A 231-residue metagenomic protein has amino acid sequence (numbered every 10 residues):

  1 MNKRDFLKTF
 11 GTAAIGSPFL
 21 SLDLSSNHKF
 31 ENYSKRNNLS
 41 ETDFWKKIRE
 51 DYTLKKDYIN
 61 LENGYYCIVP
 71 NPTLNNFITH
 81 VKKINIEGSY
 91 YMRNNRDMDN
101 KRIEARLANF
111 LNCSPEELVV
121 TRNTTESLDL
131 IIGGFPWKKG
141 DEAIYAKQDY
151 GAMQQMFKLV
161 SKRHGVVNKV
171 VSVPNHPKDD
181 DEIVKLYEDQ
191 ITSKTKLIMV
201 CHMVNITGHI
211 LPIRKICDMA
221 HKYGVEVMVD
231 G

Functional and structural regions predicted by a protein language model:
N2-G231: Pyridoxal 5′-phosphate
